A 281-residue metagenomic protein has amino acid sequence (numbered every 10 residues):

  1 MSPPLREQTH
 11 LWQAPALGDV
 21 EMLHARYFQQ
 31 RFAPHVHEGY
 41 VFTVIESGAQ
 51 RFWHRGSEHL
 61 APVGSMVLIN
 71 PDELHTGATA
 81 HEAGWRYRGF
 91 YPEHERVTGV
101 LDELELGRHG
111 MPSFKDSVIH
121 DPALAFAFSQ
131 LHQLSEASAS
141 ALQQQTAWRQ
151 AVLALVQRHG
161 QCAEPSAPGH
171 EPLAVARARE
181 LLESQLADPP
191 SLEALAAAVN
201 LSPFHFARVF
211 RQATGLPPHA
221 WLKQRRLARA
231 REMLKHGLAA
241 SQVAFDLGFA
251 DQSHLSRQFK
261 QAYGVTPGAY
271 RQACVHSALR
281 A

Functional and structural regions predicted by a protein language model:
M1-T9, R31-A33, W85, M111-S117 (+4 more regions): Jelly-roll (double-stranded beta-helix
S2-H109: N-terminal regulatory/effector-sensing and dimerization cores that precede helix-turn-helix DNA-binding domains
R55, A80, V100-L104, R158 (+3 more regions): Residue-level signal for well-ordered alpha-helical positions
R108-A125, H132-V199, Q212-A220, Q224: Short, Lys/Arg-enriched, Trp-marked, Pro/Gly-tolerant hinge/linker segments that flank
L181-E183, D188-L227, K235, A244-A273: Basic/polar phosphate-binding segments, predominantly the helix-turn-helix DNA-binding elements of transcriptional
A250, H276-A281: Intrinsically disordered, low-complexity basic tails/linkers immediately adjacent to helix-turn-helix/homeobox/MYB/SANT
